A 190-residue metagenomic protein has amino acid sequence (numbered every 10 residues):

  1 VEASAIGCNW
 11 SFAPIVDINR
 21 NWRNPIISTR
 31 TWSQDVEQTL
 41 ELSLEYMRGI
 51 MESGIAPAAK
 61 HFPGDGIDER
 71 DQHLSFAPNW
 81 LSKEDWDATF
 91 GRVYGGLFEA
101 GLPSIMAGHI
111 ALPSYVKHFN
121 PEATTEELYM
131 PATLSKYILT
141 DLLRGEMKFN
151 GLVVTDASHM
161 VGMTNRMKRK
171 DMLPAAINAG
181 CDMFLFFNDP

Functional and structural regions predicted by a protein language model:
V1-G7: Active-site-adjacent structural elements in enzyme catalytic domains
C8-S11, G54-A56: Surface-exposed helix-capping loop/turn segments at secondary-structure junctions
N9-I15, G180-F184: Divalent metal-dependent hydrolysis catalytic cores, especially in the metallo-beta-lactamase
V16-I26: Short, conserved phosphate-binding/catalytic loop or strand-edge motifs used in phosphoryl-/nucleotidyl-transfer
N21, S33-Q34: N-terminal capping/interface segment
T29: Aspartate-rich (DDxxD/NDxxD/DxxxD) Mg2+/diphosphate-binding motifs and their adjoining helix-loop segments
Q34-D189: Second-shell residues forming the walls of enzyme active-site clefts
